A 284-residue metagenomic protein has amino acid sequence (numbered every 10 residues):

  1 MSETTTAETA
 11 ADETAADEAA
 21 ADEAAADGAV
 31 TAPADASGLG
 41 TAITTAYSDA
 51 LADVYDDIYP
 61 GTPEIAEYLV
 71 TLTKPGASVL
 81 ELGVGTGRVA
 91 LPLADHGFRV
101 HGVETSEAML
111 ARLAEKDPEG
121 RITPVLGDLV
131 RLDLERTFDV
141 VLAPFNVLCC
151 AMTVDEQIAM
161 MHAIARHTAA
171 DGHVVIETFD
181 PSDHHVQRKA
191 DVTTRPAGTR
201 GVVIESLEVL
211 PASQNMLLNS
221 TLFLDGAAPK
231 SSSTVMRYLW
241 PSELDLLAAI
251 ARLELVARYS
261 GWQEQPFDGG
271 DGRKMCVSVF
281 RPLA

Functional and structural regions predicted by a protein language model:
S2-T6, D27-A77: Conserved class I S-adenosyl-L-methionine
G76-G85: Conserved class I S-adenosyl-L-methionine
G87-R131: Class I SAM-dependent methyltransferase SAM/SAH-binding core
D133-V140: A short acidic, Gly/Pro-enriched loop at the edge of an enzyme's catalytic core that lines a small-molecule cofactor
L142-P144: A conserved beta-strand element that flanks and buttresses the S-adenosyl-L-methionine
I158-A170: A short glycine-rich, Lys/Arg-flanked "PGG" loop and its adjoining helix->strand segment in the class I
V175-L246: SAM-dependent methyltransferase
P241-A284: C-terminal lobe and adjacent flexible extensions of AdoMet/dcAdoMet transferase-like proteins
